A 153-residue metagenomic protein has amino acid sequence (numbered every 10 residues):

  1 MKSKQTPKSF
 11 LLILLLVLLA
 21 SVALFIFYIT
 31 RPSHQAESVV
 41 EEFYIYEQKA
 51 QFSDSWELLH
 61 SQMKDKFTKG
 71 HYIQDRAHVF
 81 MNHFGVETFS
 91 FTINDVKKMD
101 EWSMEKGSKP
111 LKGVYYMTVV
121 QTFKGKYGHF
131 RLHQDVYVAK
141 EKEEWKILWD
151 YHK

Functional and structural regions predicted by a protein language model:
M1-K2, K66: N-terminal hydrophobic targeting segments
K2-K49: Short, low-complexity N-terminal intrinsically disordered segments enriched in polar/charged residues
I26, E41-E42, A50, G70 (+2 more regions): Intrinsically disordered, low-complexity segments enriched in small/polar residues
F27-T30, L58-M63, F123-K124: Second-shell loop/turn segments in exported
P32-Q35, Y44-Q48, K64-T68, F130 (+1 more regions): Extracytoplasmic/periplasmic, Sec-exported soluble proteins
F43, F52, W56-L58, V136 (+1 more regions): Broad hydrophobic/π-residue packing in well-ordered secondary structure
S53-V114: Short solvent-exposed beta->alpha transition segments
K97-K153: Exposed beta-sheet edge and beta->alpha loop/turn motif
